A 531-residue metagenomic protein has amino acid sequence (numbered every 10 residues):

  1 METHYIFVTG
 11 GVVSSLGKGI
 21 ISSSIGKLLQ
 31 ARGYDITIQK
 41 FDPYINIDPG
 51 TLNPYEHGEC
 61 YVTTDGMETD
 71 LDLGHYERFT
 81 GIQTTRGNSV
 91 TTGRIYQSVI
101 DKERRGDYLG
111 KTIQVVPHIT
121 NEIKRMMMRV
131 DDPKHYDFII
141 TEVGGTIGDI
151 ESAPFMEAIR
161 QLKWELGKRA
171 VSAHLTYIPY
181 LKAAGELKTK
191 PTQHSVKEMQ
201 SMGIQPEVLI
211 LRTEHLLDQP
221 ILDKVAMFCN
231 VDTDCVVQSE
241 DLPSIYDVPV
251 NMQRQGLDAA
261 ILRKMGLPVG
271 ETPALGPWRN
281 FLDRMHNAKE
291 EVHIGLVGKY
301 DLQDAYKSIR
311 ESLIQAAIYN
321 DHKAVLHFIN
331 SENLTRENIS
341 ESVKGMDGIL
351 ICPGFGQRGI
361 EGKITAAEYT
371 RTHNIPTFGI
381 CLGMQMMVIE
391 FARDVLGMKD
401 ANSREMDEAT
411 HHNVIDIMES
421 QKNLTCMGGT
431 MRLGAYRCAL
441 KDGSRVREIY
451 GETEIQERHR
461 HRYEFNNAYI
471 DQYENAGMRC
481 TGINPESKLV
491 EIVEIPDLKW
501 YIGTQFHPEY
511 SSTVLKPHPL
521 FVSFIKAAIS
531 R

Functional and structural regions predicted by a protein language model:
M1-V325, S331-G348, F355-G356, G362-Y369 (+3 more regions): Flexible phosphate-sensing "switch/lid" loops adjacent to ATP/NTP-binding sites across phosphate-transfer
E2, Q205, D232, E290 (+6 more regions): A generic structural signal for well-ordered coil/turn residues at beta-strand boundaries that shape enzyme active-site
G10, K40, T213, E240 (+12 more regions): Active-site proximal loops enriched in glycine and acidic residues that flank catalytic Cys/His/Asp and coordinate
L16-G19, S23-K27, A31, S342-R437 (+3 more regions): Cysteine-nucleophile active-site neighborhood
T51-P54, K224, A392-V395, P496-L498: Short low-complexity, flexible loop/linker segments enriched in glycine and/or proline with clustered acidic
L109-T120, P353-I360, M431, A435-R437 (+2 more regions): Short acidic-aromatic active-site loops that bind/stabilize oxyanions
R284-A288, I339-E341, M406, M427-T430 (+2 more regions): Replace "in large, NTP-powered and nucleic-acid-processing enzymes" with "in large, NTP-powered factors and other
L433, R437, K441-R531: C-terminal and late-domain segments of enzyme folds
